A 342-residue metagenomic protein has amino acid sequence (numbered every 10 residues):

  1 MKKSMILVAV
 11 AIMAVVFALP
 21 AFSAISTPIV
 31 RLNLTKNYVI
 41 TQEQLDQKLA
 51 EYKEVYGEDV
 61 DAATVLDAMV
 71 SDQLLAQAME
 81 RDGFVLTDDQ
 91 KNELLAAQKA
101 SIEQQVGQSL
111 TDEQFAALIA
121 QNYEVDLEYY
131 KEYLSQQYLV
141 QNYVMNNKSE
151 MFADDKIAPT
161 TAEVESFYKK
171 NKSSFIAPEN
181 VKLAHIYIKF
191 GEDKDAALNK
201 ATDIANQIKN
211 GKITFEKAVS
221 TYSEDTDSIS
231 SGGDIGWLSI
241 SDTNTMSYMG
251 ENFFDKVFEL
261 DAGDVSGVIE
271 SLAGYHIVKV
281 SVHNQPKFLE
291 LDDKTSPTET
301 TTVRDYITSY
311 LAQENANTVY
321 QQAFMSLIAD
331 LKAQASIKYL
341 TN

Functional and structural regions predicted by a protein language model:
K2-A24: Sec-dependent N-terminal signal peptides of Gram-positive bacterial secreted proteins and lipoproteins
F22-E132, T298-E299, V303, Q322: N-terminal targeting/tethering segments
Q42-V65, E132-D154, E165, K169-N210 (+2 more regions): Well-structured core secondary-structure elements of compact alpha/beta domains
A120, A184, M246-A262: Cell-wall glycan
V125, G211-E216: Loop/turn elements at helix/coil->beta-strand transitions in domains of secreted/extracellular proteins
A329-N342: Short, low-complexity, Pro/Ser/Thr/Gly-rich segments in the mature regions of secreted, periplasmic
